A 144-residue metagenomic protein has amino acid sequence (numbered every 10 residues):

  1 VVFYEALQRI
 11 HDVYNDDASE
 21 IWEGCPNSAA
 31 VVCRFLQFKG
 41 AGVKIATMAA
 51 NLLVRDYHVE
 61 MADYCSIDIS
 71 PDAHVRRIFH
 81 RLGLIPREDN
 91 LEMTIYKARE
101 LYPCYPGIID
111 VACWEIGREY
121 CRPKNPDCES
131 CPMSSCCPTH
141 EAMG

Functional and structural regions predicted by a protein language model:
V1-G144: HhH-family (HhH-GPD) DNA N-glycosylase catalytic core used in base-excision repair
